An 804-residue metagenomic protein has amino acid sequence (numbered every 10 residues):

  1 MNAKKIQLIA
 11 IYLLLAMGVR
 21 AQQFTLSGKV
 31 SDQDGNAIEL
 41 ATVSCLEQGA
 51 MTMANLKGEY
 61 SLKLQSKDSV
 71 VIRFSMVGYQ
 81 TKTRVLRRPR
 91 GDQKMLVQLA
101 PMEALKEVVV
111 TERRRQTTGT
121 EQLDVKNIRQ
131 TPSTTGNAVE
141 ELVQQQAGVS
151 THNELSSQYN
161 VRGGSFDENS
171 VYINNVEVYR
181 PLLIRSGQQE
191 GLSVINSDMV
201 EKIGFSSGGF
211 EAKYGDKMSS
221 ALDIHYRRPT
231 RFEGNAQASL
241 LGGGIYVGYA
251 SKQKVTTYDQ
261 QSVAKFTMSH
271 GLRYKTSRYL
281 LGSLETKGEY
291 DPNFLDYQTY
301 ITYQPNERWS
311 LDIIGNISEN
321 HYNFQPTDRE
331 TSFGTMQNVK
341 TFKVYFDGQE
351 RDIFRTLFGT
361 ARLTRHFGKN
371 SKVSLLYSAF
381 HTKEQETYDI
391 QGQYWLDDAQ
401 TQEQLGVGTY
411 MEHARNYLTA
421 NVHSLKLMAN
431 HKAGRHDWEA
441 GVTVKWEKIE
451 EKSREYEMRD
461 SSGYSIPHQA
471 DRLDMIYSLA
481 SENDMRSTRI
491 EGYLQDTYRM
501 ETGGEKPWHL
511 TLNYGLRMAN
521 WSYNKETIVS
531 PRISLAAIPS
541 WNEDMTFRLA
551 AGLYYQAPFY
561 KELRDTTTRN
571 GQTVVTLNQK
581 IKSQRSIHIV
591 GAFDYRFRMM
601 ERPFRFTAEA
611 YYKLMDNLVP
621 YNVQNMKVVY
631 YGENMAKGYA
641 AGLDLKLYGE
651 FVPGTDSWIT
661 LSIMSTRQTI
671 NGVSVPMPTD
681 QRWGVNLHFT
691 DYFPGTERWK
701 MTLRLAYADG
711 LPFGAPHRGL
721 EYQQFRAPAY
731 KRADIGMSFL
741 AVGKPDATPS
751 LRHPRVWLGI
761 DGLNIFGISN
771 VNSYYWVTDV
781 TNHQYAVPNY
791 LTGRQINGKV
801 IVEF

Functional and structural regions predicted by a protein language model:
S31-D34, A41-L46, R73-Q80, P89-P132 (+3 more regions): Short, acidic, small-residue-rich periplasmic hinge/interaction motif at the N-terminus of Gram-negative outer-membrane
G49-E59: Short, acidic Ser/Thr/Gly-rich low-complexity loop/linker segments typical of extracellular and cell-surface proteins
Q80, R87, Q93, R115-N169 (+3 more regions): Periplasmic N-terminal accessory/gating domains of Gram-negative outer-membrane beta-barrel systems
L241-T276, T286-Q325, R351-A379: Transmembrane beta-barrel wall of Gram-negative outer-membrane proteins
Q304-N320, Q349-N524, T607-A610, W658: Face-selective signature of the C-terminal outer-membrane beta-barrel domain
S374-S378, K580-N634, Y639, L758-L763 (+1 more regions): Membrane-embedded beta-barrel scaffold of Gram-negative outer-membrane proteins
M500-T502, K506, Y611-L614, Y631-G714: Gram-negative outer-membrane beta-barrel transporters
Y707-P716, F739-F804: C-terminal beta-signal and adjacent terminal beta-strands/loops of Gram-negative outer-membrane beta-barrel proteins
